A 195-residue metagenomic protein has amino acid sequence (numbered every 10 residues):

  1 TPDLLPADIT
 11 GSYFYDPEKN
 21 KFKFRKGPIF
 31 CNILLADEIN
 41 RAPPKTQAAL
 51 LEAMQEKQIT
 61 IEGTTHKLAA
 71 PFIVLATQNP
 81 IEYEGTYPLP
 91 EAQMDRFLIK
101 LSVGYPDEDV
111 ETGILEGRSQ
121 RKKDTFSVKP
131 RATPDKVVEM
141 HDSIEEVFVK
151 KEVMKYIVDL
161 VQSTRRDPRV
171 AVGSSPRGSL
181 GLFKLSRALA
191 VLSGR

Functional and structural regions predicted by a protein language model:
T1-E18: AAA+/P-loop NTPase substrate/partner-engagement loops
P6, T46-Q47: Beta-to-alpha transition at the N-cap of a short helix in the ABC ATPase nucleotide-binding domain, specifically
I9, L50, F97, I157 (+1 more regions): Residue-level signature of catalytic and energy-coupling elements of molecular machines, predominantly ATP/GTP-dependent
Y15-L35: Conserved alpha-helical scaffold flanking the Walker A/P-loop in AAA+ ATPase domains
D16-K21, A42, M54-E146, R187-L192: Canonical AAA+ ATPase core
D37-E38, A49: Walker B catalytic acidic pair
F148, T164-R195: C-terminal helical "lid" subdomain and adjoining coupling/linker elements of P-loop NTPases
V158-Q162: Amphipathic, well-packed alpha-helical segments that form the structural scaffold of globular domains
